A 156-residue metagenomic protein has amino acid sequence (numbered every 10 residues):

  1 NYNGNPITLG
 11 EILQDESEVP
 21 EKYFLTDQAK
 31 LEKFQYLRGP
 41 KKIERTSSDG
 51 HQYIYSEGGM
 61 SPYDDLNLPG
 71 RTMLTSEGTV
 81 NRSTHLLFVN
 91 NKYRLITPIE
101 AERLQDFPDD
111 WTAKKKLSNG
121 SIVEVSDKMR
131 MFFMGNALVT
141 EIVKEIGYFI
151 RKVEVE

Functional and structural regions predicted by a protein language model:
N1-E156: C-terminal target-recognition/interaction regions appended to catalytic cores
